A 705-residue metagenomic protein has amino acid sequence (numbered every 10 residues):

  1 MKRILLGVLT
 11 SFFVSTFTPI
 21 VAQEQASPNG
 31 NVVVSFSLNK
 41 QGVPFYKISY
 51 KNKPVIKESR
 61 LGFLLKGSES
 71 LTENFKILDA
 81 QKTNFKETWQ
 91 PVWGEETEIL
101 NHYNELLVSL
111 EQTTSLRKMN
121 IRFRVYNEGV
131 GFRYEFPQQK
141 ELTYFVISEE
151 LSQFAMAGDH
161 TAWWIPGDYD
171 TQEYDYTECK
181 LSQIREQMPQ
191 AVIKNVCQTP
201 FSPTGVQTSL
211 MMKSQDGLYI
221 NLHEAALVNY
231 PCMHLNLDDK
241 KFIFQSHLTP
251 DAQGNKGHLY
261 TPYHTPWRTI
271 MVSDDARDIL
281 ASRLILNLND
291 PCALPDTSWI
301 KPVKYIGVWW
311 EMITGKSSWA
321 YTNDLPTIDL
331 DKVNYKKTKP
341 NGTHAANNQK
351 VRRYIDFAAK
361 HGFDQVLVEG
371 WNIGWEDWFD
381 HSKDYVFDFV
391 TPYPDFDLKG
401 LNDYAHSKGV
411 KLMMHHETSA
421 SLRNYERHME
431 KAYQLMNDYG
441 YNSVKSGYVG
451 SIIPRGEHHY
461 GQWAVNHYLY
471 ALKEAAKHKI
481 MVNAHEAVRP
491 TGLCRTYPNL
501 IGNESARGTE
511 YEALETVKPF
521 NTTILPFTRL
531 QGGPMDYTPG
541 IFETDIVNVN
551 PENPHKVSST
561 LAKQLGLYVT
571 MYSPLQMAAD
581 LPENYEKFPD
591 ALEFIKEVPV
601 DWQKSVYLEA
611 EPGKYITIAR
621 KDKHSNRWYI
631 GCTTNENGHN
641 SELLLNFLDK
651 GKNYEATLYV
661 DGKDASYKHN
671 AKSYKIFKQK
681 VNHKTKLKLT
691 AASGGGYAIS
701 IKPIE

Functional and structural regions predicted by a protein language model:
M1-E24: Bacterial Sec-dependent N-terminal signal peptides
E24-D296: N-terminal accessory beta-strand-rich subdomains and adjacent acidic, glycine-rich linkers that precede catalytic cores
Y260-R353, H361, Q365: An acidic-aromatic substrate-binding cleft motif
K350-W371, D438-N442: Catalytic domains of carbohydrate-active enzymes, especially glycoside hydrolases
E369-K556, T560: Aromatic- and carboxylate-enriched substrate-binding clefts and catalytic-loop regions of carbohydrate-active enzymes
A562-E609: Catalytic cores of secreted or luminal carbohydrate-active enzymes
P612-Y654, A698-S700: Carbohydrate-binding surface patches
K678-E705: C-terminal beta-strand-rich structural cap/linker in extracellular carbohydrate-active enzymes
